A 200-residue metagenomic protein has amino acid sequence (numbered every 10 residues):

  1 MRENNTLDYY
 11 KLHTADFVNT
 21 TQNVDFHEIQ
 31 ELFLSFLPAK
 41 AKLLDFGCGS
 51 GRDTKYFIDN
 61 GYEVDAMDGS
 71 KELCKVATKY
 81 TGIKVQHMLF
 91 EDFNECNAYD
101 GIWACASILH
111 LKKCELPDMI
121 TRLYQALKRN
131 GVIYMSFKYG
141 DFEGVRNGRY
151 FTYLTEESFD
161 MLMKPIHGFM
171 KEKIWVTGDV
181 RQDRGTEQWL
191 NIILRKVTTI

Functional and structural regions predicted by a protein language model:
M1-N97, C114-D118, R122, V132-I200: Class I (Rossmann-like) S-adenosyl-L-methionine-dependent methyltransferase catalytic domain, capturing the SAM-binding
D100: Conserved acidic residues
W103-A104: A conserved beta-strand element that flanks and buttresses the S-adenosyl-L-methionine
S107: Hydrophobic adenine-recognition pocket in adenosine-nucleotide-binding enzymes
K112, L127-K128: Helix-to-beta-strand junctions that scaffold the AdoMet/dcAdoMet cofactor pocket in Class I SAM-dependent enzymes
